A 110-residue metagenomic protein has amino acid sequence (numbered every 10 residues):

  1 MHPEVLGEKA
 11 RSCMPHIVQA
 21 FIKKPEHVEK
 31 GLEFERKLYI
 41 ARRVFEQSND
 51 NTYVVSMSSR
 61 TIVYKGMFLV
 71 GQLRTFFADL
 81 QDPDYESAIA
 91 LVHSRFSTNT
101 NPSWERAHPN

Functional and structural regions predicted by a protein language model:
M1-N110: N-terminal segments that mediate ammonia production and transfer in glutamine-dependent amidotransferase systems
